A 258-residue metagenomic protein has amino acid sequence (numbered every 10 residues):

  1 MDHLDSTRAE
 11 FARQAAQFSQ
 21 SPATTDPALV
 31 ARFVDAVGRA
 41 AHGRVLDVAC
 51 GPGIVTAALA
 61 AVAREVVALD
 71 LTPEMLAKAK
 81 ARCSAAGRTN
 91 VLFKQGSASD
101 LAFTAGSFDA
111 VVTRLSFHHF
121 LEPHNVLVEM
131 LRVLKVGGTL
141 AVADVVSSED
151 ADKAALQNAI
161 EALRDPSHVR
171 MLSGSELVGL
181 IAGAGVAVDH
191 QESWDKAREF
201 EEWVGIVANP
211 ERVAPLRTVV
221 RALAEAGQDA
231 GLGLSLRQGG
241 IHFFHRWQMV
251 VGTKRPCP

Functional and structural regions predicted by a protein language model:
M1-A41, I54-A58, M75-K78, A85-A86 (+1 more regions): Conserved class I S-adenosyl-L-methionine
L46-V48, P52-D100: Class I SAM-dependent methyltransferase SAM/SAH-binding core
P52, A187-P258: Conserved Class I S-adenosyl-L-methionine
S99-A110: A short acidic, Gly/Pro-enriched loop at the edge of an enzyme's catalytic core that lines a small-molecule cofactor
D109-E122: A short SAM/SAH-binding and catalytic strip from SAM-dependent methyltransferases
H124-V136: A short glycine-rich, Lys/Arg-flanked "PGG" loop and its adjoining helix->strand segment in the class I
A141-R164: Conserved class I S-adenosyl-L-methionine
R170-A184: Short alpha-helix
